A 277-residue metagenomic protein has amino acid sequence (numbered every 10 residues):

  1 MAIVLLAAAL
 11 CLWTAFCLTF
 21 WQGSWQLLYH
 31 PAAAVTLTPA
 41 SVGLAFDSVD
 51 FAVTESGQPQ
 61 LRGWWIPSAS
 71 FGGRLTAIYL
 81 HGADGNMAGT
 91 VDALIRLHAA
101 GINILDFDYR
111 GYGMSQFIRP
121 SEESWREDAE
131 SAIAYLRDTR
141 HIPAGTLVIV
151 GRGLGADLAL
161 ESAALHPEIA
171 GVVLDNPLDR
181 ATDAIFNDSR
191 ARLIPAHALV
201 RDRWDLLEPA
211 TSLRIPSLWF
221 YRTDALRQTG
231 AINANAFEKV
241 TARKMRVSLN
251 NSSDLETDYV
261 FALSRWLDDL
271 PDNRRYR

Functional and structural regions predicted by a protein language model:
L5-V53: An N-terminal hydrophobic leader/cap segment in hydrolases
S56-R137, G145: Membrane-embedded segments
A93, D205-L206, I215, Q228-K239: Short alpha-helix in the alpha/beta-hydrolase fold that links the catalytic acid
I142-G153: Alpha/beta-hydrolase fold nucleophile elbow
G151-E161: Glycine-rich nucleophile elbow surrounding the catalytic serine of serine-hydrolase chemistry
V173-D183, D202-D205: Active-site nucleophile loop of the alpha/beta-hydrolase fold
S212-R214, W219-R222: Short beta-strand/loop motif that positions the catalytic acidic residue of the alpha/beta-hydrolase fold
A231, K239-R277: C-terminal catalytic histidine-bearing segment of alpha/beta-hydrolase fold enzymes
